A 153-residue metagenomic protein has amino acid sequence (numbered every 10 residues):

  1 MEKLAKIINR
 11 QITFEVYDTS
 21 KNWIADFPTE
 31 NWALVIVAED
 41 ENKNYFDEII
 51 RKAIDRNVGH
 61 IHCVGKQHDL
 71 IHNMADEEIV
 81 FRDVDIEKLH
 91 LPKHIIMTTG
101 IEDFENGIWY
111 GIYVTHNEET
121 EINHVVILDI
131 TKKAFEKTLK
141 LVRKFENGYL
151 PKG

Functional and structural regions predicted by a protein language model:
E2-G153: ATP-dependent carboxylate-amine ligase
